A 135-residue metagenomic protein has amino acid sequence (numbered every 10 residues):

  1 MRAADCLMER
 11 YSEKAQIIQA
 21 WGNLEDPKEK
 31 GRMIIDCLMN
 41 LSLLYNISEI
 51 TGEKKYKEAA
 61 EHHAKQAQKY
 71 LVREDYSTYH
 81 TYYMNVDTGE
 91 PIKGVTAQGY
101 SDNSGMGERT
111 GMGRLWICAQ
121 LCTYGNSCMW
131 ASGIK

Functional and structural regions predicted by a protein language model:
M1-K135: Glycan-recognition and catalytic cores of secretory/periplasmic carbohydrate-active enzymes
